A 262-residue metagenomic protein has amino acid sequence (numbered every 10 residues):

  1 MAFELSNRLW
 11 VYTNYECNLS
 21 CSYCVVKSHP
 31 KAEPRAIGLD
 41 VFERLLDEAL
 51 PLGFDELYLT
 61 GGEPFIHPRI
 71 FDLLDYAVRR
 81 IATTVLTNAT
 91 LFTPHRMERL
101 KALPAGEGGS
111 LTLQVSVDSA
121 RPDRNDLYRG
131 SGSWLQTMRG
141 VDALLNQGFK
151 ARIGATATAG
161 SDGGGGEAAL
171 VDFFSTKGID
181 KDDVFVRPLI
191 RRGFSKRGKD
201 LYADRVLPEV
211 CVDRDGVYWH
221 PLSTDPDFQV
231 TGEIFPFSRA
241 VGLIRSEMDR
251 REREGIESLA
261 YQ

Functional and structural regions predicted by a protein language model:
M1-G61, F65-R80: Conserved alpha-helical substructure of the radical SAM core
Y23-V25, V85-T87, I153: Hydrophobic residues in well-ordered beta-strands that form the structural core
K31-R44, E63-P104, V117-D123, G132-Q136 (+1 more regions): Canonical radical SAM enzyme core domain
L52-L57, R79, T84, E107-V117 (+1 more regions): Conserved C-terminal portion of the radical SAM core fold that forms the substrate/S-adenosylmethionine-binding
F185-Q262: Accessory C-terminal segments flanking Radical SAM cores
